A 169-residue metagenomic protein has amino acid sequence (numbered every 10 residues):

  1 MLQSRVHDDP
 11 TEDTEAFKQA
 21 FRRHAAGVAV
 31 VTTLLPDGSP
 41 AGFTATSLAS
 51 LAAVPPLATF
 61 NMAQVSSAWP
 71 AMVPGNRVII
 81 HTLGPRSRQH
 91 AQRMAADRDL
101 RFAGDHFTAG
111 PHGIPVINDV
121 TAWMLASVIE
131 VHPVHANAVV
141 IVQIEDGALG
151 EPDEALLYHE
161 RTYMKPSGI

Functional and structural regions predicted by a protein language model:
M1-I169: Basic, polyanion-binding surface patches
